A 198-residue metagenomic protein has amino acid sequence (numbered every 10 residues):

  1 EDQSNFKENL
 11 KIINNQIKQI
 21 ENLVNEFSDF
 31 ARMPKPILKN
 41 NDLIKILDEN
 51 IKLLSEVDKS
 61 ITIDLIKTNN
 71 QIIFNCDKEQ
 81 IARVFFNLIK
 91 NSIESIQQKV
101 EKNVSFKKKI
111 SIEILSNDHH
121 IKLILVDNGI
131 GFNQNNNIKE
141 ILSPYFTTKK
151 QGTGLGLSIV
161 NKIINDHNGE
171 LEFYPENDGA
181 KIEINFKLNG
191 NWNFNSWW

Functional and structural regions predicted by a protein language model:
N5-M33, L38-N41, K45-V57: Conserved DHp (HisKA) dimerization/phosphotransfer helix of two-component histidine kinases, i.e., the long coiled-coil
M33-P36, I73-C76, T148: Conserved micro-motifs of the catalytic ATP-binding
T62-I72: Conserved catalytic submotifs in the C-terminal HATPase_c
I93-D118: ATP-lid-like helix-loop hinge signature
F132-P144: Short conserved segment of the HATPase_c
G156, V160: Short alpha-helical Gxxx[C/S/T] motif in the catalytic ATP-binding
I164-N165: Detector for a conserved hydrophobic position within an alpha-helical segment of the HATPase_c
G169-E170: Conserved glycine-rich
